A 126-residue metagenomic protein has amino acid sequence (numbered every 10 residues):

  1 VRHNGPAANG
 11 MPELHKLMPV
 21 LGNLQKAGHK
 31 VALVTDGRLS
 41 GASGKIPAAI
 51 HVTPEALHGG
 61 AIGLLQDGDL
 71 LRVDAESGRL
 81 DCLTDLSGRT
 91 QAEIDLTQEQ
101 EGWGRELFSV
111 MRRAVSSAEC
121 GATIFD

Functional and structural regions predicted by a protein language model:
V1-D126: Feature captures the catalytic cores and cofactor-binding loops of soluble hydro-lyases/lyases that act on carboxylate
